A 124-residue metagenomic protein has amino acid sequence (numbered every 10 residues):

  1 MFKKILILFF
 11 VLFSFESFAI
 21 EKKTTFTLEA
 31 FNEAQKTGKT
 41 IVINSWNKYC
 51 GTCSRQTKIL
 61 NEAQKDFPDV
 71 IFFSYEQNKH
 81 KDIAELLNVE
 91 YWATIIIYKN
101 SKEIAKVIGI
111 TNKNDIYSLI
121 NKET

Functional and structural regions predicted by a protein language model:
K4-F13: Sec-dependent N-terminal signal peptides
F18-G38, K122-T124: N-terminal leader/targeting and pre-domain segments
K22, S45, Q64, P68-D82: Thiol-based oxidoreductase modules, predominantly thioredoxin-like and allied folds used for disulfide exchange
Q35-K48: Short active-site neighborhood of thiol/selenol oxidoreductases, capturing the structured segment around
S45, C50-C53, I95: The canonical Cys-X-X-Cys-His
T52-D66: Typically the conserved alpha-helix immediately C-terminal to a functionally engaged Cys/Sec in thioredoxin-like
L87-I96: Structural micro-motif
K99-T124: Non-catalytic, surface beta->alpha helical segment in thiol-disulfide oxidoreductase systems
